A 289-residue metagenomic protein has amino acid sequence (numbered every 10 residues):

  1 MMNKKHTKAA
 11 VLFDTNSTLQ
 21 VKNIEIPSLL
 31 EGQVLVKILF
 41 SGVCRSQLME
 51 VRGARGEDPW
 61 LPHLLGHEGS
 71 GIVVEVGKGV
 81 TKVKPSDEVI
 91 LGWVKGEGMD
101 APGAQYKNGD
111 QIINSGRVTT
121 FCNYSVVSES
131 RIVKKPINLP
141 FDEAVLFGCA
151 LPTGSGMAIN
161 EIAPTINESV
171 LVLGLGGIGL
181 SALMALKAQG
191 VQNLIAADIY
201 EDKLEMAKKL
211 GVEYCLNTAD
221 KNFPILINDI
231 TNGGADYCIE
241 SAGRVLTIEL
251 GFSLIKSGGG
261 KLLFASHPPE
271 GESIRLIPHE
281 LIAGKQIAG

Functional and structural regions predicted by a protein language model:
K8, E68-S70, D87-E88, Y124 (+3 more regions): Residue-level marker of beta-strand positions
E25-S41, A54-G98, K134-L139: Glycine-rich beta-strand-centered segment in the early N-terminal region that forms part of a ligand/cofactor-binding
L30, K84-P85, P152, T165 (+2 more regions): Residue-level recognition of short, solvent-exposed, well-ordered loop/turn junctions that link secondary-structure
G32, L226-C238: A short acidic, Gly/Pro-enriched loop at the edge of an enzyme's catalytic core that lines a small-molecule cofactor
K95-L173: NAD(P)H dinucleotide-binding glycine-rich loop of Rossmann-like/cofactor-binding domains, especially the beta1-alpha1
I137-D220, I225: Mid-domain Rossmann-like dinucleotide-binding core that forms the NAD(H)/NADP(H) cofactor-binding site
V245-G289: Glycine-rich phosphate-binding loop and adjacent beta-alpha segment of Rossmann(oid) nucleotide-cofactor-binding
